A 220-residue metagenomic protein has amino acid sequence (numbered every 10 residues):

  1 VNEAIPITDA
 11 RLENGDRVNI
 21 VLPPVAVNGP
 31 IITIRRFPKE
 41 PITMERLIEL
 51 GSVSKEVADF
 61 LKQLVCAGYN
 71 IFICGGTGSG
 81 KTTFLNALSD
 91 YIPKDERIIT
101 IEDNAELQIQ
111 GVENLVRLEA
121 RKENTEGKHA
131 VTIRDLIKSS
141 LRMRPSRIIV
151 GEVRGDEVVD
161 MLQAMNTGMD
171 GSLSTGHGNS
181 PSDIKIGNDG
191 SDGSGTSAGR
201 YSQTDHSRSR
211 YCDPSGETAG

Functional and structural regions predicted by a protein language model:
V1-A67: P-loop NTP-binding catalytic core
A10, C212-D213: Short beta-strand scaffold segments in enzyme catalytic cores
N14, T218-A219: Short acidic-glycine loop/turn motifs at beta-strand connectors
N14-D16, R208-Y211: Short beta-strand or tight-loop elements that sit immediately N-terminal to catalytic metal-binding acidic residues
A58, K62-T77, A87-S207, P214 (+1 more regions): Switch/coupling sub-region of P-loop NTPases
K81: Conserved lysine of the Walker
